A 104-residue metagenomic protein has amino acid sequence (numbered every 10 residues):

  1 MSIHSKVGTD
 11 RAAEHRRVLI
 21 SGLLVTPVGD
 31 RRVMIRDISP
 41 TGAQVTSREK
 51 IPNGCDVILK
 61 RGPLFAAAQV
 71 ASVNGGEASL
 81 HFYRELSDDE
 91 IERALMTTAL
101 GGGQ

Functional and structural regions predicted by a protein language model:
M1-Q104: Structured alpha-helical
